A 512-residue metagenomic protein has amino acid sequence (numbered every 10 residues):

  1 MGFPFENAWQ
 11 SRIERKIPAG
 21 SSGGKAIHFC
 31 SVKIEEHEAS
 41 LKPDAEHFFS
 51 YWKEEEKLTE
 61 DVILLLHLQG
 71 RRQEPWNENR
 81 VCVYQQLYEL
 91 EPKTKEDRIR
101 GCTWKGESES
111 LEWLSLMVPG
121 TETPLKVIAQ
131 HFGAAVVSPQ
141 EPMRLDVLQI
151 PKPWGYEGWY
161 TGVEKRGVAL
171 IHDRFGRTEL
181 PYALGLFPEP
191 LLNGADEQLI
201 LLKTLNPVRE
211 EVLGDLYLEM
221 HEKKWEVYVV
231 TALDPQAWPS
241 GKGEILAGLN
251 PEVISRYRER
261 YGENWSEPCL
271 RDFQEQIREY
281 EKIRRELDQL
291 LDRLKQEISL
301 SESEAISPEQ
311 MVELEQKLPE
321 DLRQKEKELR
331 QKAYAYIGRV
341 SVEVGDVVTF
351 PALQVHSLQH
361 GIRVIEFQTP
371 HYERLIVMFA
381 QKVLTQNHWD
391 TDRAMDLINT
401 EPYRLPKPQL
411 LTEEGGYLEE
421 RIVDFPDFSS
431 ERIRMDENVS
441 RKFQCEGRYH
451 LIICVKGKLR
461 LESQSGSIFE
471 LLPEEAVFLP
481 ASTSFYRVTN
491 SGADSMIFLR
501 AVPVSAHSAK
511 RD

Functional and structural regions predicted by a protein language model:
G2-I306, V383-L405, S430-R432: Transition-metal
L218-H221, E226-V229, R339-V340, V347-V348 (+4 more regions): His/acidic/aromatic-lined binding-pocket segments of jelly-roll/cupin-type domains and related regulatory beta-sandwich
L233-Q236, Q354-E373, A481-H507: Ligand-binding loop in jelly-roll beta-barrel domains
I306-Y372: Loop-centered beta-sheet repeat module
I337-T349, S463-T483: Short acidic-glycine-tyrosine-enriched beta hairpin
Q354, H360-D390, I452, E474: Non-heme Fe(II)/2-oxoglutarate
E373-E446: C-terminal amphipathic alpha-helical segment
S440-R441, G457-E462: Short beta-strand segments in beta-sandwich/barrel cores
